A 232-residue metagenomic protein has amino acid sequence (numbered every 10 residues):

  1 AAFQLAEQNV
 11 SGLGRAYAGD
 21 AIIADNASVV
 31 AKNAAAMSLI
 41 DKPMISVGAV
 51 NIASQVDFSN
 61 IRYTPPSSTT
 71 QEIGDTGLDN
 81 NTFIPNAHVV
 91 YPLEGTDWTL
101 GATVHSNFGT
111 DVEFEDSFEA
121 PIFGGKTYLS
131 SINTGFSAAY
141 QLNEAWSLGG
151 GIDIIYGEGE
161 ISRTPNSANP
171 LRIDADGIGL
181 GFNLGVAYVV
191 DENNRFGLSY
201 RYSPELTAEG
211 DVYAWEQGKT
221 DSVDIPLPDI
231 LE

Functional and structural regions predicted by a protein language model:
A1-A16, D20, Y63-I73, N81-E232: Outer-membrane beta-barrel porins/channels
Q4-G19, S38-D57: Transmembrane beta-strand segments of Gram-negative outer membrane beta-barrel proteins
V10, D25, V29-K32, K42 (+4 more regions): Generic alpha-helix structural propensity
Y17, A21, N26-M37: Periplasmic N-terminal accessory/gating domains of Gram-negative outer-membrane beta-barrel systems
V30-A31, M44-V50, H88-V90, T99-T103: Short, conserved beta-strand segments within well-ordered enzyme catalytic domains that often line or immediately flank
M37-S38, A53, F108, E144: Glycine-rich nucleotide phosphate-binding loop and flanking beta-alpha elements of Rossmann-like dinucleotide-binding
